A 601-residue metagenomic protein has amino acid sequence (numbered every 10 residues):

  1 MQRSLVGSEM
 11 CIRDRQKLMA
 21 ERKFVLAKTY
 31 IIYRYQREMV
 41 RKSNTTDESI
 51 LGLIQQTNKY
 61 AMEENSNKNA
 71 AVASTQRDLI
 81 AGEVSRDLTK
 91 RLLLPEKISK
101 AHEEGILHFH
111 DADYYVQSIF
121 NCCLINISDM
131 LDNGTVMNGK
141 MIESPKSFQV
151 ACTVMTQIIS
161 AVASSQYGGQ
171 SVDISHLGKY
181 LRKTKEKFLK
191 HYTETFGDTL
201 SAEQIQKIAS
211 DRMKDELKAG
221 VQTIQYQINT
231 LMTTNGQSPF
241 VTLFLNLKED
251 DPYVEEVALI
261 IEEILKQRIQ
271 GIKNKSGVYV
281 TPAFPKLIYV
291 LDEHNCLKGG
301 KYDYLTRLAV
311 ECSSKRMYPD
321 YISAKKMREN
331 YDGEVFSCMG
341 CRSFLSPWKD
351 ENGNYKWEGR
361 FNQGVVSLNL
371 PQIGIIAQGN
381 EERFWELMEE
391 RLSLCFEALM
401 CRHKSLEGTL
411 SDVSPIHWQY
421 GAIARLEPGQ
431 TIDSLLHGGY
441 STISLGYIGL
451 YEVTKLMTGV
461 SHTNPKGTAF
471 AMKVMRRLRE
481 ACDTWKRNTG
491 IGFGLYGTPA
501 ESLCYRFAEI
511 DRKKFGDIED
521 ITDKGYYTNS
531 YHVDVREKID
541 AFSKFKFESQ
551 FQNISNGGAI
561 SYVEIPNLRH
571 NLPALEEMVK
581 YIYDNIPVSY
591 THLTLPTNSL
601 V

Functional and structural regions predicted by a protein language model:
Q2-G7, I12, H592, T597-L600: Single conserved hydrophobic/aromatic residue that forms the stacking wall/gate of nucleotide- or nucleobase-binding
E9, R13-Q16, A20-E21: Surface-exposed interaction regions enriched in Ser/Thr/Asp/Glu that occur as long low-complexity tracts or repetitive
D14, L243, L450: Short, conserved catalytic/metal-binding motifs centered on acidic residues
L18-K23, K185, T458: Short alpha-helix boundary/capping elements
A20-M39: Hydrophobic or amphipathic alpha-helical targeting/insertion segments
Q36-G439, V460, N464-L593, S599-V601: Conserved catalytic cores of very large enzyme subunits
G439-E452: Conserved phosphate/anionic-ligand binding catalytic regions in large, soluble enzymes, centered on
E452-V460: Well-ordered alpha-helical scaffold segments within catalytic/enzyme domains
